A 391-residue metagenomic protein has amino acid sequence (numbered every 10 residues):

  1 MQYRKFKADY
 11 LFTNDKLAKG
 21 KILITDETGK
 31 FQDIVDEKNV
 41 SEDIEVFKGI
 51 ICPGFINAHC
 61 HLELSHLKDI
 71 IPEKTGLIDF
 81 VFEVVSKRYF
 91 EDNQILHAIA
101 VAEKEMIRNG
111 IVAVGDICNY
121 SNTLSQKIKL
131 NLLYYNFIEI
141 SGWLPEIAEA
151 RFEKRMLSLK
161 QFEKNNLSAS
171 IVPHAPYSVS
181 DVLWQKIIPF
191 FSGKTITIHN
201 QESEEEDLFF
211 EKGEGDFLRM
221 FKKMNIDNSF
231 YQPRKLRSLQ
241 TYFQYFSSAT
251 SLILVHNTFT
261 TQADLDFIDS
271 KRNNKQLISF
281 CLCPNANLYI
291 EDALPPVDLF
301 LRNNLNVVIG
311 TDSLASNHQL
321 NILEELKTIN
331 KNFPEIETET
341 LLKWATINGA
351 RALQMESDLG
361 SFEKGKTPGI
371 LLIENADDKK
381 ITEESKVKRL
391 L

Functional and structural regions predicted by a protein language model:
M1-K21, N304, T346-L391: Active-site microenvironment of metallo-dependent hydrolases
Q2-A8, E27, D36-D79, A100 (+1 more regions): Replace "His-x-His-based motif
D9, G29, K48, H59 (+10 more regions): Divalent metal-coordination and catalytic microenvironments
I50-I51, K68-N131, R151-K164: Alpha-helical scaffold segments that flank or form the walls of functional sites
G54-A58, V114-G115, Y134-I138, A169-P173 (+4 more regions): Hydrophobic faces of well-ordered beta-strands that scaffold small-molecule active sites in alpha/beta enzyme cores
H66-H97, Y135-I138, E204-T250: Active-site gating loops and adjacent loop-to-helix segments of metal-dependent hydrolytic enzymes
V172-K186, H256-Q262, L288-E291: Active-site glycine- and acidic-residue-rich loops that bind and position anionic ligands or nucleotide-like cofactors
A293-N375: His/Asp/Glu-enriched, well-ordered alpha-helical/loop segment that forms or immediately abuts the divalent-metal
